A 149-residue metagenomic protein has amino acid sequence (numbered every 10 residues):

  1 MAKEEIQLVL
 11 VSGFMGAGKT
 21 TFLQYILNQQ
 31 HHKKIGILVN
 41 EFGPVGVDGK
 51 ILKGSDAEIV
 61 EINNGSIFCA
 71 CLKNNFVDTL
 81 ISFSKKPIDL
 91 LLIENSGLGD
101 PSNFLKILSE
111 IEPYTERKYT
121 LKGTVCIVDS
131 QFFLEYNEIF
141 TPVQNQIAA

Functional and structural regions predicted by a protein language model:
A2-S12, A17, T21-Y136: Nucleotide-state-sensitive switch-loop elements of NTP-binding domains
T124, E138-A149: Contiguous mid-protein beta-loop-alpha structural module that forms a pocket-lining wall or clamp of enzyme active
